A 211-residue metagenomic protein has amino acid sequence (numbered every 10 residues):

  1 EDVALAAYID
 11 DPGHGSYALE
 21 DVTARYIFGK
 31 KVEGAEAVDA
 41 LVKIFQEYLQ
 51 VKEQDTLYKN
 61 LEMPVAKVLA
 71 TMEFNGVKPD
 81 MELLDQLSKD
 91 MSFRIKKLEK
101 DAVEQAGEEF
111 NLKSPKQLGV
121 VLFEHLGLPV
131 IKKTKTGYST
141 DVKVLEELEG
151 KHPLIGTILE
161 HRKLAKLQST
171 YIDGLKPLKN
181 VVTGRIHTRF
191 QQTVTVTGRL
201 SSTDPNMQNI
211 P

Functional and structural regions predicted by a protein language model:
E1, H14, Y26, G34-P211: Conserved "right-hand" nucleotidyltransferase catalytic core of DNA-directed polymerases
E1-D11, L19: Conserved beta-strand -> loop -> alpha-helix junction used to position metal-binding or nucleic-acid-contacting
K30: Conserved nucleotide-sugar phosphate-binding/catalytic loop shared by glycosyltransferases and other
